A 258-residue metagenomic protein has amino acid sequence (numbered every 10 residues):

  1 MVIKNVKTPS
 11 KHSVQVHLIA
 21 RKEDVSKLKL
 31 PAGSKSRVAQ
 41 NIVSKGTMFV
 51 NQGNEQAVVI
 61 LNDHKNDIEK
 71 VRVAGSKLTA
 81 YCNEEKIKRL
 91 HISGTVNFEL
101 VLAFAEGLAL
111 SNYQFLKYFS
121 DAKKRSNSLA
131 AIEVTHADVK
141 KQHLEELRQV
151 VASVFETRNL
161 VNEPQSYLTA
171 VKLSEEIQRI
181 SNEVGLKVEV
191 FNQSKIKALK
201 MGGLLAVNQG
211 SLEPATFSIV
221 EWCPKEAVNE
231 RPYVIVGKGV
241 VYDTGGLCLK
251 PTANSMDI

Functional and structural regions predicted by a protein language model:
M1-G239: Short amphipathic alpha-helical segment within the helicase RecA-like ATPase core that mediates nucleic-acid
N229-I258: Active-site metal-coordination/substrate-binding segment of hydrolases, especially metallo-dependent peptidases
